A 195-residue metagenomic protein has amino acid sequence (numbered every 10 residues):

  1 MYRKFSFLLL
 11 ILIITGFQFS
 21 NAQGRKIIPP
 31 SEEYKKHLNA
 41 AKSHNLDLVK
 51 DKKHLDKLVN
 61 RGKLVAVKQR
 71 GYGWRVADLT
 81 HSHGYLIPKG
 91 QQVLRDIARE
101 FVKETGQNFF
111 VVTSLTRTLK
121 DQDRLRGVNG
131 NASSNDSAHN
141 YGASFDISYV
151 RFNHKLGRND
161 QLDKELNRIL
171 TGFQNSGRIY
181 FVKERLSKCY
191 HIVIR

Functional and structural regions predicted by a protein language model:
M1-R25: Bacterial Sec-dependent N-terminal signal peptides
N21-L94, R185, V193-R195: Extracytoplasmic cell-surface/polysaccharide-interacting catalytic and binding patches
L86-V93, I97, D121, L162-I169: Stable alpha-helical elements in mature extracytoplasmic
I97-N108, F173-G177: Sec/Tat-exported extracytoplasmic proteins
N108-R124: Acidic helix-start/capping segments at beta-turn-to-alpha-helix junctions
S114-T116, N129, Y149-R151: A mature extracytoplasmic/lumenal domain signature
L119-N135: Charged, often glycine-rich, active-site loop that binds/positions anionic groups
N135-R195: Catalytic cores and adjacent binding grooves of peptidoglycan-active enzymes
